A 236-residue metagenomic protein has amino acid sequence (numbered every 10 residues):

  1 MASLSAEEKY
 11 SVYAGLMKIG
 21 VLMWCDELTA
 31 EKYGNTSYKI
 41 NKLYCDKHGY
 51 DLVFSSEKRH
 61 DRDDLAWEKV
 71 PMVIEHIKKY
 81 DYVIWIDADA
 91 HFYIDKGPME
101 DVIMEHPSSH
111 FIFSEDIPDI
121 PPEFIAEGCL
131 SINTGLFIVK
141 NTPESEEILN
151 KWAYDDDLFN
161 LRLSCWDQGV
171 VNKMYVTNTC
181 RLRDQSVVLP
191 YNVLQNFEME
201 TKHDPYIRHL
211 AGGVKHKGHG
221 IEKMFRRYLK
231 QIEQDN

Functional and structural regions predicted by a protein language model:
S3-Y80, P143, T179-C180, A211 (+1 more regions): N-terminal anchoring/stem segment of glycosyltransferases
M17, Y80-Y82, S108, Q185 (+1 more regions): Short coil/turn segments at beta-strand junctions that form active-site/ligand-binding loops
V21, C45, D89, F137 (+2 more regions): A residue-level signal for conserved active-site and pocket-lining positions in enzyme catalytic cores
E27-Y33, R62, P122-E127, L158-L161: Short, flexible/disordered intra-domain loops and linkers
G34, D63-A66, L130, S164 (+1 more regions): Solvent-exposed, acidic/flexible segments
V53-F54, I84-D87, F113, D184-P190: A structural signal for short, well-ordered beta-strand segments and their strand-loop junctions that often border
R59, D63-E146: GT-A fold catalytic core of metal-dependent nucleotide-sugar glycosyltransferases, centered on the diacidic
W67, P71, K140-Q231: Catalytic core and acceptor-binding pocket of nucleotide-sugar-dependent glycosyltransferases
